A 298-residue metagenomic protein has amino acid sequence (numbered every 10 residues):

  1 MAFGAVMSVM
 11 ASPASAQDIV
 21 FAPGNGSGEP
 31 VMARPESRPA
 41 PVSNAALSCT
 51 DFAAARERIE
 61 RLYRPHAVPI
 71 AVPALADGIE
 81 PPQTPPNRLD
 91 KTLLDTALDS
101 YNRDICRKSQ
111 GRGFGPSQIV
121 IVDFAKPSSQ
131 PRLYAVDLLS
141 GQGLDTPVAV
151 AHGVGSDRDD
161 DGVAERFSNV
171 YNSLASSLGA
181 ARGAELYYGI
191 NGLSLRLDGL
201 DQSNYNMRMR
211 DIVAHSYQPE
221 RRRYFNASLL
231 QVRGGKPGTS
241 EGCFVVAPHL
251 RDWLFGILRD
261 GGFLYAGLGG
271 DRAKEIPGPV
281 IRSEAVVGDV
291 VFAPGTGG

Functional and structural regions predicted by a protein language model:
M1-V9: Bacterial N-terminal signal peptides
A11-P13: N-terminal signal peptide c-region/cleavage motif recognized by signal peptidases
P23-E241, H249-I257, G262, A266-G298: Cell wall/extracellular polymer interaction/catalysis modules
V246: A conserved hydrophobic position in a structured secondary element of the catalytic/binding core that shapes
